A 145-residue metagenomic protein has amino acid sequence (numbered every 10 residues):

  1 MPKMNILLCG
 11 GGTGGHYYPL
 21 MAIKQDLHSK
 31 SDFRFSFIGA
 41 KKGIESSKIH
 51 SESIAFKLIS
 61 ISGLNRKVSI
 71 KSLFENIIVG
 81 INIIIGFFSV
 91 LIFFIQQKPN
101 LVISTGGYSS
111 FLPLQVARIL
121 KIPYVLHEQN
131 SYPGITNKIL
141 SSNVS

Functional and structural regions predicted by a protein language model:
P2, F33-R34, A55, R118-S145: Active-site-proximal region of nucleotide-activated glycan assembly enzymes, centered on histidine/acidic-rich loops
N5-T13, F33-N82: Conserved nucleotide-sugar phosphate-binding/catalytic loop shared by glycosyltransferases and other
L7, S36, V102-I103, V125: Structural detector of well-ordered beta-strand residues that form the stable sheet scaffold of enzyme domains
T13-G14, G107-S109, S131-I135: Residue-level detector of alpha-helix initiation sites
H16-L27, I44: Short amphipathic alpha-helix
G43-S47, F87, P99-L120: An aromatic- and histidine-rich active-site surface loop
L58-G63, T105, H127-N130: Short beta->alpha connector loops at strand-helix junctions that form conserved, small/polar/Pro-enriched
V68-L101, I119: An amphipathic, basic-hydrophobic alpha-helix
